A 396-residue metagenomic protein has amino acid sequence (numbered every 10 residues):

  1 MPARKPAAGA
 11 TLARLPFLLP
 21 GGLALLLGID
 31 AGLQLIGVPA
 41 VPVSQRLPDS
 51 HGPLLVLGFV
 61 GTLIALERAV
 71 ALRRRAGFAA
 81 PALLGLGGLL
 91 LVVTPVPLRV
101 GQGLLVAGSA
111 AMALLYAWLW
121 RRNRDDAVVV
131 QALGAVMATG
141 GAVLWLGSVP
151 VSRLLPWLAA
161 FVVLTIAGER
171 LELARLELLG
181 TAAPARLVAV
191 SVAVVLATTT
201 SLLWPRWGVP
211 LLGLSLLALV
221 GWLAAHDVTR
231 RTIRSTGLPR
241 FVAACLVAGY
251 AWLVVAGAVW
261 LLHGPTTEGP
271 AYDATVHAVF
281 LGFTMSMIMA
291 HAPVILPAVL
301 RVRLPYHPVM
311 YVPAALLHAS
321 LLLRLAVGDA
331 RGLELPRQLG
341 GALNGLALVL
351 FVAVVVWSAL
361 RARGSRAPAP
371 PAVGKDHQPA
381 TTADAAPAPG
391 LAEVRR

Functional and structural regions predicted by a protein language model:
M1-R396: Hydrophobic alpha-helical transmembrane segments of multi-pass integral membrane proteins
